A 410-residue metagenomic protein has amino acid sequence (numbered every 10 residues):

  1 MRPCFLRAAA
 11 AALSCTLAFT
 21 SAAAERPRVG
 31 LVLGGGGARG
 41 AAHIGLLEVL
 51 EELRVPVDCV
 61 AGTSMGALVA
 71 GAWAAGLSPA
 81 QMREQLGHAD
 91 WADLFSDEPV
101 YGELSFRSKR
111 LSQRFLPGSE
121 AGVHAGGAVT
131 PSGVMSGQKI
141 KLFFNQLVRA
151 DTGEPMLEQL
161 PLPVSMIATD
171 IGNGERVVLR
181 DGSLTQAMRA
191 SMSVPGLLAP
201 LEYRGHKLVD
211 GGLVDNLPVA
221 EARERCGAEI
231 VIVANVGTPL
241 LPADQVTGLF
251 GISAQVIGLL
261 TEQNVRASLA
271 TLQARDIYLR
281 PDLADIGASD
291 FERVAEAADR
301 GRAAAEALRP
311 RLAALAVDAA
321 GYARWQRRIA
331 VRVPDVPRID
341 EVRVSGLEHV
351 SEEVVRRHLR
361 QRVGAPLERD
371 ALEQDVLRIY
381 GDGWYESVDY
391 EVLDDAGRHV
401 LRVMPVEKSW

Functional and structural regions predicted by a protein language model:
M1-A10: Bacterial N-terminal signal peptides that target proteins for export
A9-A18: Bacterial N-terminal signal peptides
A22-T63, G71-D395, K408: Patatin-like phospholipase
R398-E407: N-terminal periplasmic accessory domains that precede and gate Gram-negative outer-membrane beta-barrel machines
